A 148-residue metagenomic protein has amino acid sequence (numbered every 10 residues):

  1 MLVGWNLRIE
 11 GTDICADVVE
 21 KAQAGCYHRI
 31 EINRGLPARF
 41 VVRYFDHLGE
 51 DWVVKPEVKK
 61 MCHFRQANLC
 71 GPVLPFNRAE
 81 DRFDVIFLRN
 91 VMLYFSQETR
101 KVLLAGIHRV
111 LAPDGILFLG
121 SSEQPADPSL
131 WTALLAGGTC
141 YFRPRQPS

Functional and structural regions predicted by a protein language model:
L2-F87, V91-F95, T99, P125-A126: Extended basic-aromatic, gly/pro-enriched interface segments that bind polyanionic ligands
W5-L7, G115, W131: A structural micro-motif
I14, L69, S122, G138 (+1 more regions): Residues that form or immediately flank small-molecule/cofactor binding pockets and catalytic motifs
R78-A79, R100-L103, W131-L134: Composition- and surface-driven signal marking solvent-exposed, interaction-prone regions in large proteins
K101-P113: A short glycine-rich, Lys/Arg-flanked "PGG" loop and its adjoining helix->strand segment in the class I
P113-S121: Conserved beta-strand signature within the Rossmann-like core of class I S-adenosyl-L-methionine
D127-S148: Core SAM-dependent methyltransferase catalytic element
